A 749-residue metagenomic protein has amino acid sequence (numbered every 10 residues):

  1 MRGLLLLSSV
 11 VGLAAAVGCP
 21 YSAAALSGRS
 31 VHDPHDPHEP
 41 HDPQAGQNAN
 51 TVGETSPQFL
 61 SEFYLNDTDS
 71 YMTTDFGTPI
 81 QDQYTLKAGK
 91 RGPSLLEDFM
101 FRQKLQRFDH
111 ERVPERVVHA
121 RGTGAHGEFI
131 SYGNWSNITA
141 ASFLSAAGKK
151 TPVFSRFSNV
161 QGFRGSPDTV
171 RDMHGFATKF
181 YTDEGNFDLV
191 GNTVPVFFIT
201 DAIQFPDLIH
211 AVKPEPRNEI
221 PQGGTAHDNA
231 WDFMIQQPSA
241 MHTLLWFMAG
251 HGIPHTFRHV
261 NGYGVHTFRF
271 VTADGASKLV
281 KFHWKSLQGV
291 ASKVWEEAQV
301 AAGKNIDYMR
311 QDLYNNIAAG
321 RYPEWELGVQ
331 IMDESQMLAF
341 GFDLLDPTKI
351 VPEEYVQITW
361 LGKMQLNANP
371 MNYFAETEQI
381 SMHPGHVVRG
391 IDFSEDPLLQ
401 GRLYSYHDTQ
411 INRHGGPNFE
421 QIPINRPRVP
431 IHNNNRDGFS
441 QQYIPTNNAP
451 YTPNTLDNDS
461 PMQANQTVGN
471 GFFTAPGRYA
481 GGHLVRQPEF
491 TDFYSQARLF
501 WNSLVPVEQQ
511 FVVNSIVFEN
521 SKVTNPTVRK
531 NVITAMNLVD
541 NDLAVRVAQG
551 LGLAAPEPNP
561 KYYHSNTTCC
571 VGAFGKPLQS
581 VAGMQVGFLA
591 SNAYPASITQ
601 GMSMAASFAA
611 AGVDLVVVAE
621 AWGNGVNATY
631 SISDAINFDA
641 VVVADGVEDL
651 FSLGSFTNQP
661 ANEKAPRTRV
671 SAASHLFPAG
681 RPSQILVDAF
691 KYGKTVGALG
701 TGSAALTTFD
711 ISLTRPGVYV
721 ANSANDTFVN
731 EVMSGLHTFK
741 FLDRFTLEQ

Functional and structural regions predicted by a protein language model:
M1-V10: Classical eukaryotic N-terminal signal peptides for Sec-dependent ER targeting/secretion, especially the positively
R2-G3, V17-A593, G601-D614, A621-T629 (+3 more regions): Active-site-adjacent core segments of small-molecule enzymes
V10-A16: Hydrophobic h-region of N-terminal signal peptides that target proteins for export in Gram-negative bacteria
Y562-V616, W622-Q749: Active-site-adjacent pocket-lining segments in enzyme domains
